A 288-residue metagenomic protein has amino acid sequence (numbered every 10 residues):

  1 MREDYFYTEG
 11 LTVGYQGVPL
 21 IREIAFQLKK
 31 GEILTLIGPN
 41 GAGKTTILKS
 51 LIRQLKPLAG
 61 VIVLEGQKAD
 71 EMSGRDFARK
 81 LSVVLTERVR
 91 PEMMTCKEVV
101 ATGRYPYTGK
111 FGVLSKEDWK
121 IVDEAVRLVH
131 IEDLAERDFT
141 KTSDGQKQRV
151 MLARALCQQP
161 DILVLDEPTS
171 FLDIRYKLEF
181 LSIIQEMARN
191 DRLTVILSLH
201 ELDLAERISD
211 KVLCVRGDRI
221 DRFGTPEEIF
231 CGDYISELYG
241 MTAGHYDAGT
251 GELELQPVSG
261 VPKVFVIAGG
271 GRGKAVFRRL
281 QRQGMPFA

Functional and structural regions predicted by a protein language model:
I37-P39: The feature captures the beta-strand-to-loop junction immediately N-terminal to the Walker
I52: Helix-to-loop junction immediately C-terminal to a conserved catalytic motif
G60-K68, F77: Conserved ABC transporter NBD signature motif
A101, K116-A135, Q159: Conserved ABC ATPase "signature" region
G112-V113, D138-T142, Q146: Conserved ABC ATPase signature
L163-E167: Catalytic Walker B motif of ABC-type/P-loop ATPase nucleotide-binding domains
Y239-A288: ABC ATPase nucleotide-binding domains
